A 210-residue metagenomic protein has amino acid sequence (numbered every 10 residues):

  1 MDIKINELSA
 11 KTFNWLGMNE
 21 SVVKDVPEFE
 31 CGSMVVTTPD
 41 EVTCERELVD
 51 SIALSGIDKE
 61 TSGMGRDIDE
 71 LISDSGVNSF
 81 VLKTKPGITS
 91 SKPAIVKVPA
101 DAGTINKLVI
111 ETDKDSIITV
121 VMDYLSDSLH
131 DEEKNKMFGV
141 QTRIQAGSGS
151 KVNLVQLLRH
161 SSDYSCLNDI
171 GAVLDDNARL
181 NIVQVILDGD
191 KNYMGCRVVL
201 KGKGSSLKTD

Functional and structural regions predicted by a protein language model:
M1-S79, K85-P86: Long, low-complexity, mixed-charge
E60-D210: Conserved beta-strand/loop scaffold segments within soluble protein domains that form the structured core and edges
